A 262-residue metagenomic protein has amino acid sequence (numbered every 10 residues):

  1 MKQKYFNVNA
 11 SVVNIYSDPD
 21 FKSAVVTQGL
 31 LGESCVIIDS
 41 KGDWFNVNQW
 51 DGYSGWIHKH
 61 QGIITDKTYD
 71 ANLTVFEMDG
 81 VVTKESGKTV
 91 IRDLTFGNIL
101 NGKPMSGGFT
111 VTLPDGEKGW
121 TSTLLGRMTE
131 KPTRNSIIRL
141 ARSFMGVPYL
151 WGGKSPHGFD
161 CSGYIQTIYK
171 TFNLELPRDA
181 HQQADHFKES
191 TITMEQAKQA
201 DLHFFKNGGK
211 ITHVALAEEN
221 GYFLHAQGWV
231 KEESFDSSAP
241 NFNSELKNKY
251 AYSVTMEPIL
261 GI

Functional and structural regions predicted by a protein language model:
M1-K4, D20, T27, L31-G42 (+2 more regions): Boundary regions of SH3-family modules and the immediately adjacent low-complexity/disordered segments in eukaryotic
Y5-Y16, Y69-V82, K170-A184: Short, basic/aromatic beta-hairpin or loop at an interaction surface
V12, W44, G108, G221-Y222: Structural motif
A24, T89, E189-I192: A structural connector/turn signal
I64, R127, S190-T191, E218-I262: Aromatic- and glycine-rich peptidoglycan recognition patches
R127, L150-G158, S190: Short, surface-exposed loop/turn motifs that are enriched in glycine and acidic residues and include a nearby proline
A141, G153-F172, P177: Active-site nucleophilic cysteine motif
E175-E232, D236-S238: ...with weaker cross-activation on analogous glycine-rich loops/strands in unrelated enzymes
